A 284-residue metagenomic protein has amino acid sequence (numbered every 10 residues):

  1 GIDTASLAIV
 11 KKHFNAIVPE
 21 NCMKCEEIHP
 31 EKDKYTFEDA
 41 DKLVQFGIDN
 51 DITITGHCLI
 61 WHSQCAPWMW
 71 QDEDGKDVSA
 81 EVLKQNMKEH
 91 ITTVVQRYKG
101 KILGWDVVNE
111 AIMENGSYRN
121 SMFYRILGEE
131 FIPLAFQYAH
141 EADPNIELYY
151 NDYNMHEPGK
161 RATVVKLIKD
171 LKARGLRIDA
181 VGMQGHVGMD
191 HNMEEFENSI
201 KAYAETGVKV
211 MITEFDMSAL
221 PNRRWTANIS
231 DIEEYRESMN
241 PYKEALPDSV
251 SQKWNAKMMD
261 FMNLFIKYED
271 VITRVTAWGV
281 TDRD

Functional and structural regions predicted by a protein language model:
G1-S6, C25-E38, I112-S117, M155-A162 (+2 more regions): Acidic-and-aromatic substrate-binding clefts and catalytic sites of carbohydrate-active enzymes
I2, E27, G104, I168-D170: Short, functionally important structural connectors and interaction interfaces within domains
S6, K32, T36, K76-L83 (+6 more regions): Residue-level preference for long, well-ordered alpha-helices that form the structural scaffold of enzyme catalytic
L7, E31-D33, M69-Q71, Y118-M122 (+3 more regions): Short, glycine/charged-enriched secondary-structure capping and boundary segments
L7-A8, Q96, K172, I266: A general structural signal for stabilizing positions within well-ordered secondary structure
K12-P30, D39-Y149, Y153-M155, P221-N222: Substrate-binding cleft and catalytic face of glycoside hydrolase catalytic domains, especially the flexible beta-alpha
D41, Q45-T53, R125-L148, P158-P241 (+2 more regions): Glycoside hydrolase catalytic-domain groove-lining segments
Q71-D72, M239-K243: Flexible, solvent-exposed coil segments and beta strand-coil junctions, predominantly the extracellular/periplasmic
